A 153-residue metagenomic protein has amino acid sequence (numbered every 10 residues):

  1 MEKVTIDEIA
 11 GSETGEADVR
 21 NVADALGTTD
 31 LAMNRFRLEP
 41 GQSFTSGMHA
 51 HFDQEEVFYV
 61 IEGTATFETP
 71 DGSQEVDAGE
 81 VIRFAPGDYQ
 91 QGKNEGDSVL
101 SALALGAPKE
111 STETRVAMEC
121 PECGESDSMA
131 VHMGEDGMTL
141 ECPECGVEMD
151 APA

Functional and structural regions predicted by a protein language model:
M1-A32, M138-A153: A short, N-terminal "cap"/entry segment at the start of jelly-roll beta-barrel domains of the cupin/DSBH fold
V19, R35-H51, E122: Conserved short histidine dyad/triad with adjacent acidic residue
F36-L38, A50-T69: Short, conserved beta-strand element in jelly-roll/cupin
P70-Y89: Short acidic-glycine-tyrosine-enriched beta hairpin
P86-R115: Ligand-binding loop in jelly-roll beta-barrel domains
T114-E119, T139: Residues immediately within or flanking Cys/His clusters that coordinate Zn2+ in small zinc-binding modules
P121-G124, P143-E144: Short, cysteine/histidine-rich loop/knuckle motifs that typically chelate Zn2+
V131-T139: Short linker/helix segments within small regulatory modules
